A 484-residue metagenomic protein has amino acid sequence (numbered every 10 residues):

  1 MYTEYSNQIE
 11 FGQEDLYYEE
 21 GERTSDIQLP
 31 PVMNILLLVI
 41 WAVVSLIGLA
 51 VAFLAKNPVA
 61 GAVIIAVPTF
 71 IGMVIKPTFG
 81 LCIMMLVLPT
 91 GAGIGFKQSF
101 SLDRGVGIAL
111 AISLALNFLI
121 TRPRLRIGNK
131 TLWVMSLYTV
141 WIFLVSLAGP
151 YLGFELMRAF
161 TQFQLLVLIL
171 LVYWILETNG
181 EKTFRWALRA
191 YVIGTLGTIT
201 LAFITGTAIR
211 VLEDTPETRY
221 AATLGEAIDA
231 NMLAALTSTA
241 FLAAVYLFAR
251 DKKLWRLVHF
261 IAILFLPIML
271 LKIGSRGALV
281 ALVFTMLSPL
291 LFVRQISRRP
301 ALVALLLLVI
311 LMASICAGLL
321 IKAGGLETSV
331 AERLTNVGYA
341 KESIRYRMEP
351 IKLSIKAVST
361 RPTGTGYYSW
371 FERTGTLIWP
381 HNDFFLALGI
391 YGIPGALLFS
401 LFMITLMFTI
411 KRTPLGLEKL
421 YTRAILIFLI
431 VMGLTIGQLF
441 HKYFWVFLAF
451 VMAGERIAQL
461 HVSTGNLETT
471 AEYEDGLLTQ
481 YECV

Functional and structural regions predicted by a protein language model:
Y2-E4, V44-S45, I65-F70, T139-S146 (+5 more regions): Alpha-helical transmembrane segments of multi-pass inner-membrane proteins
T24-I40, I75-P77: N-terminal membrane topogenic signal
L46, L420-I430, Q438-V484: Transmembrane alpha-helices of multi-pass inner-membrane enzymes
L49-A60, K97-D103, L156-F160, I228-A234 (+4 more regions): Helix-loop-helix junctions and helix-breaking kinks within/between transmembrane helices of multi-pass membrane
L54, T200-I209, L270-K272, L290-G338 (+1 more regions): A membrane-periplasm/extracellular boundary helix in multi-pass inner-membrane enzymes that assemble envelope glycans
T69-T161, L429-V431, L478-V484: N-terminal hydrophobic segments of proteins, predominantly signal-anchor/transmembrane helices of inner/organellar
P77-F79, N117-W133, L247-I261, V293-V303 (+1 more regions): Membrane-interface helix-loop-helix junctions at transmembrane boundaries of multi-pass membrane enzymes, predominantly
L212, Y220-L224, T335-P394, I410-L415: Long extracytoplasmic/lumenal interhelical loops at the membrane interface of multi-pass membrane proteins
